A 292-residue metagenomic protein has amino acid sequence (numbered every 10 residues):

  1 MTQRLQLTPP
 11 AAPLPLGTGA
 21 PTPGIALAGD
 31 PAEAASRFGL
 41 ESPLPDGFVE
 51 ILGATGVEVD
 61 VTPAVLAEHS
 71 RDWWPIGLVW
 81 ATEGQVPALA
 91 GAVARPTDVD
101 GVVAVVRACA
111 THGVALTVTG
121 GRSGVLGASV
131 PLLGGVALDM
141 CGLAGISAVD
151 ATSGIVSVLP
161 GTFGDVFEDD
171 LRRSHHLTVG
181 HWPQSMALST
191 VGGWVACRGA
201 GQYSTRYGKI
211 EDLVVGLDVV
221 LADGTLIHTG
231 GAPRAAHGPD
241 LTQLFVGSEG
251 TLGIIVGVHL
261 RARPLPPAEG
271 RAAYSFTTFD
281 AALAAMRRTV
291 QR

Functional and structural regions predicted by a protein language model:
M1-R107, G124-G154: N-terminal flexible segment immediately upstream of the FAD-binding catalytic core in FAD-dependent oxidoreductases
V86-P87, V102, V118-T119, P160 (+1 more regions): Generic structural signal for well-ordered secondary structure
G120-S123, Q184: Short, ordered loop/turn segments at secondary-structure junctions
G145-R292: FAD-binding subdomain of flavoenzyme oxidoreductases
